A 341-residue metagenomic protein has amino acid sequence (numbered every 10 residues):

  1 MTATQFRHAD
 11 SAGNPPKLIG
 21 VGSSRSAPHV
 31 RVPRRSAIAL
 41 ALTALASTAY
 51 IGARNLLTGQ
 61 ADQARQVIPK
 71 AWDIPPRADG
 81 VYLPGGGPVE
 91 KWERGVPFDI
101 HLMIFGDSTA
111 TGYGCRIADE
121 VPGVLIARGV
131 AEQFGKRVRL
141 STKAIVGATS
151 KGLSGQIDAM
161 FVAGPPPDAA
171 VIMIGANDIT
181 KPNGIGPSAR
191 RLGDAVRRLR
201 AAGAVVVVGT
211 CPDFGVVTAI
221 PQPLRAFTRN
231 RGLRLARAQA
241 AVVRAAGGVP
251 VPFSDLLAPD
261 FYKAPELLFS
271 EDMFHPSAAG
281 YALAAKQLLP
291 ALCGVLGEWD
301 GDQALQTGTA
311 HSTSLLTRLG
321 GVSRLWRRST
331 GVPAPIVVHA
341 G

Functional and structural regions predicted by a protein language model:
M1-H101, G297-G341: N-terminal secretory targeting modules
H101-M103, T109-R190, W326-H339: Conserved SGNH/GDSL esterase-like catalytic core that processes O-acyl groups on lipids and polysaccharides
E132-K136, R200, A246: Short helix-capping segments at alpha-helix termini
T142-A144, T210, P252-D255: Residue-level recognition of beta-strand->loop/alpha-helix junctions
P187-R190, D194-R198, R234-A241: Alpha-helical scaffolding segments of alpha/beta enzyme cores, especially the outer helices of TIM-barrel or partial
A202-A204: A short helix->loop->beta-strand "cap" motif at the edges of active sites that frequently abuts
F214-G341: Catalytic His-Asp segment of secreted/periplasmic serine-dependent ester chemistry enzymes
